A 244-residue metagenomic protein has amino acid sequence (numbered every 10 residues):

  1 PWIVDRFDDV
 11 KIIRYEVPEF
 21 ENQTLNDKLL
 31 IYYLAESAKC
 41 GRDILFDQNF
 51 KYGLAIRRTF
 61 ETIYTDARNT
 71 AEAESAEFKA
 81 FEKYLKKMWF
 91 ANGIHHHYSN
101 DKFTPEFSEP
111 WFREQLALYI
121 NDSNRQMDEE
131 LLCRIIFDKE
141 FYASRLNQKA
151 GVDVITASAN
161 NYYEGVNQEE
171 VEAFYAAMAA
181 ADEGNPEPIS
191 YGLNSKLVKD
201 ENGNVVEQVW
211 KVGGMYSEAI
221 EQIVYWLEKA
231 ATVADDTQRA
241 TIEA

Functional and structural regions predicted by a protein language model:
W2-D200, V205-E228, D236, A240: N-terminal helix-rich structural modules
I242-A244: Accessory structured domains or lobes within enzymes
